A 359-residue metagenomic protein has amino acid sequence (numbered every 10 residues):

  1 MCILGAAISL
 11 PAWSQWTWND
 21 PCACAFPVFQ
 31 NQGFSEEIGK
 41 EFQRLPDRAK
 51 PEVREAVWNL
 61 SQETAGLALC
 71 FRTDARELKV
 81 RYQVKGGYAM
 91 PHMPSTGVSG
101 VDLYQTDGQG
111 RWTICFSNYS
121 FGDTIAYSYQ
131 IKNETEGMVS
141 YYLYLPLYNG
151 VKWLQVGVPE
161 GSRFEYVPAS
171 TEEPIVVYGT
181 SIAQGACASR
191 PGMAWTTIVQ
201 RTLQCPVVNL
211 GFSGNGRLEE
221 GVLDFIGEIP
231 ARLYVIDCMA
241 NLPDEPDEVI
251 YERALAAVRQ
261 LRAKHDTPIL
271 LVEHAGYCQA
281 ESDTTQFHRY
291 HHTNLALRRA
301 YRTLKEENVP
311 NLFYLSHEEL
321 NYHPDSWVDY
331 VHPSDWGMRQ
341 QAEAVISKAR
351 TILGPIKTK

Functional and structural regions predicted by a protein language model:
M1, S9-P174, R350-K359: N-terminal secretory targeting modules
M90-H92, G185-M193, F287-H291: Glycine- and acidic-residue-enriched helix-capping/strand-helix junction motifs
E172-T196: Catalytic nucleophile-elbow at a beta strand-turn-alpha helix junction centered on a G-D-S/GDSL motif, marking
P191, V199, G216-A256, Q260-A263 (+1 more regions): Oxyanion-hole/transition-state-stabilizing segment in secreted/luminal serine hydrolases and related acyltransferases
T196-N209, R302-T303: Short helix-loop-beta junction
K264-I269: A short helix->loop->beta-strand "cap" motif at the edges of active sites that frequently abuts
Y277-S316: Substrate-gating cap/lid alpha-helix
V328-K359: Histidine-centered active-site loop/cap adjacent to the catalytic His in serine esterases/O-acetyl transfer systems
